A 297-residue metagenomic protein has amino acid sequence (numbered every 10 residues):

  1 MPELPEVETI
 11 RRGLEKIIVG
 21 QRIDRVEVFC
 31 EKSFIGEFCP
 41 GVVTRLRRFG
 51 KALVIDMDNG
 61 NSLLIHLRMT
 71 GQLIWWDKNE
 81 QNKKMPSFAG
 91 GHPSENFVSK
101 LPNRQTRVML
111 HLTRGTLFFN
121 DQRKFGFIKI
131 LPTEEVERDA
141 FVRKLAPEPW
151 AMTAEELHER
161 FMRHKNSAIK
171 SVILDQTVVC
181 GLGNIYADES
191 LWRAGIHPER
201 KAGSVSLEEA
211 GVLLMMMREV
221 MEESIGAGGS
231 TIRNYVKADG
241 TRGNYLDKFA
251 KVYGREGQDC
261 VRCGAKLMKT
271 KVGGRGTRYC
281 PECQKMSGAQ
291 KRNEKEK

Functional and structural regions predicted by a protein language model:
M1-L4, K100, A151, S206-L214: Generic detection of long, well-ordered alpha-helical segments
M1-N120, F125, D259, R275-Y279 (+1 more regions): A cross-family signal for N-terminal binding/gating loops and helix N-caps that shape access to the active site
P2-P5, P147, P198: Proline-rich low-complexity regions
L4, L63, D139, A151 (+1 more regions): Low-complexity, intrinsically disordered regions enriched in charged/polar residues
T9-D24, A140-A146, M217, N234-A238: Short low-complexity stretches enriched in small and charged residues
R22-V42, R47, K83, H158-K297: Basic, nucleic-acid-binding surfaces and adjacent catalytic neighborhoods in DNA/RNA-processing proteins
L63-G181, Y186-R193, K201: Phosphate/anion-contacting hairpin/loop surfaces
